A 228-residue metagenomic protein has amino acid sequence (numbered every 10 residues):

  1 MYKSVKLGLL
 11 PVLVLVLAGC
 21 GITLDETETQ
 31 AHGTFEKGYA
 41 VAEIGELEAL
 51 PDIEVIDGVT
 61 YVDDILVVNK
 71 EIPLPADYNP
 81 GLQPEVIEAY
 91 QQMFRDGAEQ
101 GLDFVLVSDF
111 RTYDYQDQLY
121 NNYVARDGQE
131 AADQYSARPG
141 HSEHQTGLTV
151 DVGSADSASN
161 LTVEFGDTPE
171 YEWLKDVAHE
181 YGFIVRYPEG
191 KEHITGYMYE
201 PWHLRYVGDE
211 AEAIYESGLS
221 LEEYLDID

Functional and structural regions predicted by a protein language model:
M1-L9: Bacterial N-terminal signal peptides that target proteins for export
L10-V14: Hydrophobic helical h-region of N-terminal Sec-dependent signal peptides in bacterial secretory/periplasmic proteins
V16-G19: C-terminal motif of bacterial Sec signal peptides marking the signal peptidase cleavage site
G21-D228: Extracytoplasmic cell-surface/polysaccharide-interacting catalytic and binding patches
